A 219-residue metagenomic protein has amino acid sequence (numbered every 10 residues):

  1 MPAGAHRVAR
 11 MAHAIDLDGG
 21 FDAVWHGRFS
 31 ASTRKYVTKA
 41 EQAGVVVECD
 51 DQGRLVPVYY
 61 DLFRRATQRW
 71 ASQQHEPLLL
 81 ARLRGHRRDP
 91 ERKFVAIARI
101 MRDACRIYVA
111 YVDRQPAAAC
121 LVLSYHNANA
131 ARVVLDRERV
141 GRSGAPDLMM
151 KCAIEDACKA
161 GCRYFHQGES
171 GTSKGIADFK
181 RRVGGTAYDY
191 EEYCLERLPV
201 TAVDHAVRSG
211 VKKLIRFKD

Functional and structural regions predicted by a protein language model:
M1-E48, E169-D219: Terminal substrate-recognition subdomain of acyl/acetyltransferases
M1-G141: A conserved beta-strand-loop-helix scaffold within acyl/acetyltransferase catalytic domains
A71, L80-L83, G141-R142, I154-E155 (+2 more regions): Short, intrinsically disordered/low-complexity patches at protein termini and at juxtamembrane boundaries
E91-A206: Aromatic (often tryptophan-rich) hydrophobic motifs at membrane interfaces
